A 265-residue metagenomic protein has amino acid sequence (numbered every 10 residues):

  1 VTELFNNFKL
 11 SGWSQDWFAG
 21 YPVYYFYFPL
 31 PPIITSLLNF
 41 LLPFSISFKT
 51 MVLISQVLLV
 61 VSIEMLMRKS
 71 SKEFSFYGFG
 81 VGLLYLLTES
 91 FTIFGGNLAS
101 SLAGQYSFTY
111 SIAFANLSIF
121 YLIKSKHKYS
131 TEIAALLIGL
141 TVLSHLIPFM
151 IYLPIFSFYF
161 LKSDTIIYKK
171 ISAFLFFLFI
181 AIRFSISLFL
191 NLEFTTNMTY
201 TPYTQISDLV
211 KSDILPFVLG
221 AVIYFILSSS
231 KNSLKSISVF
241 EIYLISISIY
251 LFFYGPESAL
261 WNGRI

Functional and structural regions predicted by a protein language model:
V1-I265: Membrane-embedded transmembrane-helix bundle of lipid-linked glycan/lipid transferases
